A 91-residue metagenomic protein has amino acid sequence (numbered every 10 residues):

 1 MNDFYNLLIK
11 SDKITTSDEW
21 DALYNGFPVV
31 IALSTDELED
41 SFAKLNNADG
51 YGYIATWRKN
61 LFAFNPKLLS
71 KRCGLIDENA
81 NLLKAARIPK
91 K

Functional and structural regions predicted by a protein language model:
M1-N25: Acidic-basic catalytic patches of nuclease active cores, encompassing PD-(D/E)XK and other metal-cofactor nuclease
L7, L45-A48, K67: Alpha-helix C-cap/termination motif
I9-K13, P28-T35, A85-R87: Short low-complexity stretches enriched in small and charged residues
D18-L45, G52: Conserved catalytic cores of phosphodiester-cleaving nucleases, focusing on short active-site segments
A48-Y51, K71: Short glycine-/polar-rich loops that comprise or flank the Walker A/P-loop and associated switch/sensor motifs
I54-R58: Short beta-strand/turn micro-motifs composed of small residues that flank or help shape donor/cofactor-binding pockets
K59-K91: Domain-level recognition of nuclease-like catalytic cores that cleave nucleotide substrates
